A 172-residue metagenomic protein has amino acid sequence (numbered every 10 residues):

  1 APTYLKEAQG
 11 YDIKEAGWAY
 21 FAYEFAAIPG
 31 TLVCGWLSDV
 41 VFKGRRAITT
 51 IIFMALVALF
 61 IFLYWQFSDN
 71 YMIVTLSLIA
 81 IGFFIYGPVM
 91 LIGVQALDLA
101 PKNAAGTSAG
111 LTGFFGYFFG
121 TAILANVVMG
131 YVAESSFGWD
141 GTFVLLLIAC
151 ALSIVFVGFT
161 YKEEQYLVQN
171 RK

Functional and structural regions predicted by a protein language model:
A1-E15, G130-E134: Short amphipathic helix-loop junctions that connect adjacent transmembrane helices in Major Facilitator Superfamily/SLC
L32-K43, A133-E134: Helix-to-loop junctions at the C-terminal end of transmembrane segments in multipass secondary transporters
V40-M54: Cytoplasmic membrane-interface "Motif A"-like loop-to-helix N-cap segments of 12-TM Major Facilitator Superfamily
R45-I48, V128-C150: A membrane-interface helix-boundary motif in multi-pass transporters
A55-D69: C-terminal ends and interior cores of transmembrane alpha-helices in multi-pass membrane transporters/permeases
Y64-Q66, W139, V144-K172: Multi-pass alpha-helical transporter architecture, strongest for 12-TM Major Facilitator/SLC carriers used
Y86-P101: Intracellular juxtamembrane helix-capping segments at the cytosolic ends of symmetry-related transmembrane helices
K102-S136: A late C-terminal transmembrane helix in Major Facilitator Superfamily
